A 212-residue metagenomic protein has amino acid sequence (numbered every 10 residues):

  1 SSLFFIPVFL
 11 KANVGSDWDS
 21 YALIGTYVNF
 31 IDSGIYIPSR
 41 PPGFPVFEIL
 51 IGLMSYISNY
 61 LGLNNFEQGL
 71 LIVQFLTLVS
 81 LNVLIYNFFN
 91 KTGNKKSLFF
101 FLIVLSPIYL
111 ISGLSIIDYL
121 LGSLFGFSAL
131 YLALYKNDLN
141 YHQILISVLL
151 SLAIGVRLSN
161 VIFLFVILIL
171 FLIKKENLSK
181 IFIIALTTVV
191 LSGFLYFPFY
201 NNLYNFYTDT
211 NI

Functional and structural regions predicted by a protein language model:
S1, Q68-G93, F125-S128, L132: Transmembrane-helix motifs of polytopic, lipid-linked glycan transferases
K11-T26, I37-M54: Extracytoplasmic catalytic/substrate-binding loops of multi-pass membrane glycan-assembly enzymes
D32, L84-N87, L102, L121-D138 (+1 more regions): Specific aromatic-rich, kink-prone transmembrane helix
R40-P41, I111-L121: Short acidic/glycine- and proline-prone juxtamembrane loop motifs at membrane-interface regions of multi-pass membrane
P41-P45, I49, N59-V83, S112: Loop-to-helix entry region of an early transmembrane alpha helix in multi-pass inner-membrane enzymes
F100, Q143-R157, L164-L168: Membrane-interface alpha helices of multi-pass inner-membrane proteins
Y135-L139, I162-V190: Perimembrane helix-loop-helix junctions
K180-I212: Membrane-lumen/periplasm interface segments of specific transmembrane helices in polyprenyl phosphate-linked
